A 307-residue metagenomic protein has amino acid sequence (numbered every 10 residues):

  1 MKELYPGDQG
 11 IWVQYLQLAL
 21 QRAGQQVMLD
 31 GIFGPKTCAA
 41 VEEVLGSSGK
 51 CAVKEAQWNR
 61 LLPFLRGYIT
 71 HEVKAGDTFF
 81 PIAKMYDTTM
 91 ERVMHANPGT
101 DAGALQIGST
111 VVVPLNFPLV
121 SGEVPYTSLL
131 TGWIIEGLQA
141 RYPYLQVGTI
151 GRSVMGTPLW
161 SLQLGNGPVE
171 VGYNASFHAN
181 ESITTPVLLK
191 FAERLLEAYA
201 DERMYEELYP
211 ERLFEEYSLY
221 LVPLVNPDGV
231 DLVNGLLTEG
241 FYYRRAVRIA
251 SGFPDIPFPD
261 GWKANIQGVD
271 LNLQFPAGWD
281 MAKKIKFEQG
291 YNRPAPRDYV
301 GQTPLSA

Functional and structural regions predicted by a protein language model:
M1-L18, M28-P35, P63-D87, S109 (+1 more regions): Primarily a LysM-type cell-wall glycan-binding module
E3, P81, R92, V112-M155: Short glycine- and acidic-rich boundary segments immediately preceding or forming the N-terminal edge of structured
Q17, V41, V93: Conserved hydrophobic/aromatic packing and binding residues within compact polymer-binding modules
P35-C38, E55: Short, well-ordered surface patches within globular domains
S47-K50, E55-E72, V113-Y126: Intrinsically disordered, low-complexity Ser/Thr-rich linker and spacer segments in cell-wall-related proteins
W160-V169, S176: Short beta-strand-to-loop junctions in surface cap/lid or active-site-entrance loops
P168, S182-P186, K190-A307: Active-site/substrate-binding loop(s) of hydrolase catalytic cores
